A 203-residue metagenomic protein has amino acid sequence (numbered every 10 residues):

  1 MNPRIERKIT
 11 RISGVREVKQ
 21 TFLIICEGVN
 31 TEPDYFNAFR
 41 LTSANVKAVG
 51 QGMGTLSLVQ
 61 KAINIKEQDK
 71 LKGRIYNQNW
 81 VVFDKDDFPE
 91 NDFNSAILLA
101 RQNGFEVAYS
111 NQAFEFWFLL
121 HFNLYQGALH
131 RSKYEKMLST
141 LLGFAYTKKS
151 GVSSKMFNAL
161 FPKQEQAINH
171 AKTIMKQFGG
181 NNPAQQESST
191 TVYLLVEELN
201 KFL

Functional and structural regions predicted by a protein language model:
M1-R4, K8-L23, E32-V49, Q68-W80 (+1 more regions): C-terminal accessory helical subdomains adjacent to catalytic cores in phosphodiester- and nucleotide-handling enzymes
E27-V29: Helix N-cap/beta->alpha junction signal
T55-K61, W117-L120: Short, charged, surface-exposed secondary-structure boundary motifs
K61-Q68: Alpha-helical scaffolding within the catalytic cores of extracellular/periplasmic polymer-degrading hydrolases
